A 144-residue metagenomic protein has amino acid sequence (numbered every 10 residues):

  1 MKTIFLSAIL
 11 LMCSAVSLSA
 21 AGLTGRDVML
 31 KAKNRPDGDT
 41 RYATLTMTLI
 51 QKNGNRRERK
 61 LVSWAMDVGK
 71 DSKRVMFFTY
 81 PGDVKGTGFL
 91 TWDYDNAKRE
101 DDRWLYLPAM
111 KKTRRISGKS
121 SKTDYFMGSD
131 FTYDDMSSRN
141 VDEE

Functional and structural regions predicted by a protein language model:
S7-S17: Bacterial N-terminal signal peptides
A21-T40, T46-T48, N55, D83-K85 (+1 more regions): Flexible, processing/modification-adjacent segments and terminal tails in exported/periplasmic/extracellular proteins
A43-T79: N-terminal, post-signal-peptide region of Sec/Tat-exported proteins
E58-V62, G88, R115: Well-ordered beta-strand positions in beta-sheet-rich domains
S72-Y94: Functional cores of ribonucleases/endoribonucleases
